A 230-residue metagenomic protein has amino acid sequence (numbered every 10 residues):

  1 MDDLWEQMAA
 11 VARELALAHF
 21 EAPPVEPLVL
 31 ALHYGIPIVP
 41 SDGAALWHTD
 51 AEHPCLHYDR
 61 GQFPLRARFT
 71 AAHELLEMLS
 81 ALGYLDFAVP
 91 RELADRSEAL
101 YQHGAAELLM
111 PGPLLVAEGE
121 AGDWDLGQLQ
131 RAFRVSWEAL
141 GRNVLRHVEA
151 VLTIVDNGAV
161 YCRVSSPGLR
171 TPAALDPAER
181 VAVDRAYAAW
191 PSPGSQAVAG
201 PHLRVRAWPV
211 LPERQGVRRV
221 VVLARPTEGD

Functional and structural regions predicted by a protein language model:
M1-D230: Active-site hotspot residues in diverse enzymes, especially metal/ion-binding acidic/histidine motifs
